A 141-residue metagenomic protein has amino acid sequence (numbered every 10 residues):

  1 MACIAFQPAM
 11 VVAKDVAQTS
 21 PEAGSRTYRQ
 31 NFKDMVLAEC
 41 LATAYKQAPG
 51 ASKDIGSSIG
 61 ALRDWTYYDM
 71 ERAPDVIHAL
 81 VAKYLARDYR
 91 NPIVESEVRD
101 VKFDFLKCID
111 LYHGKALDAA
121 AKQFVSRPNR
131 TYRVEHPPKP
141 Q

Functional and structural regions predicted by a protein language model:
M1-C3: Sec-dependent N-terminal signal peptides
V11-D15: Boundary at the C-terminal end of the N-terminal hydrophobic targeting segment
A17-P21: Short linear interaction motifs
A23-K83: Short N-proximal segments of mature Sec-exported proteins
G56-Q141: Compact alpha-helical subdomains of small soluble proteins
